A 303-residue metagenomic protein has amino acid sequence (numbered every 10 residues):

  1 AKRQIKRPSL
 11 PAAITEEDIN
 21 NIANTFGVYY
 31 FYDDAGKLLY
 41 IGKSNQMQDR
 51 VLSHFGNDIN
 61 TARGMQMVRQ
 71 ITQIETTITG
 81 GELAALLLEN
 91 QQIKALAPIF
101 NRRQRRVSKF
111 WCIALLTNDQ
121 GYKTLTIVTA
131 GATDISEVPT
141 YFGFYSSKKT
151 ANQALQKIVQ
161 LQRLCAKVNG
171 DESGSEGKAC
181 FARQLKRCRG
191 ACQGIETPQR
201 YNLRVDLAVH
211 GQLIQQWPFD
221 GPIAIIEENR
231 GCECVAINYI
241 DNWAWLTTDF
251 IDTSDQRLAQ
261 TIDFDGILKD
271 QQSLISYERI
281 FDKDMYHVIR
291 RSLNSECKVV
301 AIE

Functional and structural regions predicted by a protein language model:
A1-E303: Conserved catalytic/ligand-binding micro-motifs in nucleotide and anionic cofactor chemistry
